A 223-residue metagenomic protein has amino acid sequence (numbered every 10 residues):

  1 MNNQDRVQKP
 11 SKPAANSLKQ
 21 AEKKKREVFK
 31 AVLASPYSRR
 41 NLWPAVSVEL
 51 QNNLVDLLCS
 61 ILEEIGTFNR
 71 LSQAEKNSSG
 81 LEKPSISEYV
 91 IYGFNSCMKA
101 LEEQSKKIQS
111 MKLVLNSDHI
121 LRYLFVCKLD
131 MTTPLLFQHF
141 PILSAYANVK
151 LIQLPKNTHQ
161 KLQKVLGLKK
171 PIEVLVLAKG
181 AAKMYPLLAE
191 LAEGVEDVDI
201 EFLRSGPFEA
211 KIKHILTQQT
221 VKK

Functional and structural regions predicted by a protein language model:
M1-H119, A182, L191-K223: Polybasic, low-complexity intrinsically disordered tails and interdomain linkers
Y37, Y89-Y92, Y123, F140 (+2 more regions): Sequence-level detector for tyrosine residue identity
I86-E88, R122, K170-E173: Generic structural motif recognizing short loop/turn segments at the entrances and edges of beta-strands
C97, L129-T133, A181-K183: Short acidic, S/G/P-rich loop/turn micro-motifs used as interaction or catalytic elements
K106-H159: Extracellular/luminal Protease-associated
Q138, A145-K211: Short basic, glycine-rich beta-strand/loop surfaces that mediate nucleic-acid
